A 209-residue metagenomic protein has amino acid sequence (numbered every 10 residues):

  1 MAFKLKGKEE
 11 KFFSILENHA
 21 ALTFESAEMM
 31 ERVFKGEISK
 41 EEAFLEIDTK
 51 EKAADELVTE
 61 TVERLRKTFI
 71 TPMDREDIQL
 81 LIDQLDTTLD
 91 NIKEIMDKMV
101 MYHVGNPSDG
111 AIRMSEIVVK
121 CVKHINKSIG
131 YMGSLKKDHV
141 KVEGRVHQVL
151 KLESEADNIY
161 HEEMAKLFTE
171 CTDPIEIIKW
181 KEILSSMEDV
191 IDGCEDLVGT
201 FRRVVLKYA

Functional and structural regions predicted by a protein language model:
M1-A209: Cytosolic, long alpha-helical scaffolding segments
